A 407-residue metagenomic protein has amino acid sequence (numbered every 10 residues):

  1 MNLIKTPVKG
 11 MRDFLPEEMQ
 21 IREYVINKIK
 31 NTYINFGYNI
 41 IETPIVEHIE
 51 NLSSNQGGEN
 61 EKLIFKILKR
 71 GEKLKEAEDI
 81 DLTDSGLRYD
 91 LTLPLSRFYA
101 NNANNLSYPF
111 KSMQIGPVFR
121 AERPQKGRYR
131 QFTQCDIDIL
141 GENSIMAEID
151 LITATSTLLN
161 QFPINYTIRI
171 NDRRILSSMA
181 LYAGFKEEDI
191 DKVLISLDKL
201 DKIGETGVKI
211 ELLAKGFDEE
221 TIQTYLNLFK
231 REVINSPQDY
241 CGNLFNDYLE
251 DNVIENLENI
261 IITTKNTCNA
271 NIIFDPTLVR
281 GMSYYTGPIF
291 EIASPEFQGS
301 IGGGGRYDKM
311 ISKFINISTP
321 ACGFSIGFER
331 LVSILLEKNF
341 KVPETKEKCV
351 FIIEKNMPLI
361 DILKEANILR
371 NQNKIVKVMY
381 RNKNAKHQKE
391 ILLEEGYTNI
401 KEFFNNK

Functional and structural regions predicted by a protein language model:
M1-L15, I190, I195-N243: N-terminal targeting/leader regions
M1-R88, L93, I149, T153 (+1 more regions): TRNA-binding/sensing appendages of the translation machinery
I21-F36, E47-H48, D79-L82, D90-N104 (+2 more regions): Positively charged, Gly/Ser-enriched RNA/tRNA-binding surfaces
N55-E59, Y182-G184, P288-F290, L392-E394: Short low-complexity, flexible loop/linker segments enriched in glycine and/or proline with clustered acidic
N60-E76, G184-V208: Acidic, His- and aromatic-enriched active-site or binding-groove loops in soluble protein domains that engage sugars
Y129-C135, I170-S178: Short, conserved phosphate-binding/catalytic loop or strand-edge motifs used in phosphoryl-/nucleotidyl-transfer
N165-L176, V193, I273-V279: Short, surface-exposed recognition loops or helix-turn segments adjacent to catalytic cores
S177-Y182, S333-L335: A short acidic (Asp/Glu
